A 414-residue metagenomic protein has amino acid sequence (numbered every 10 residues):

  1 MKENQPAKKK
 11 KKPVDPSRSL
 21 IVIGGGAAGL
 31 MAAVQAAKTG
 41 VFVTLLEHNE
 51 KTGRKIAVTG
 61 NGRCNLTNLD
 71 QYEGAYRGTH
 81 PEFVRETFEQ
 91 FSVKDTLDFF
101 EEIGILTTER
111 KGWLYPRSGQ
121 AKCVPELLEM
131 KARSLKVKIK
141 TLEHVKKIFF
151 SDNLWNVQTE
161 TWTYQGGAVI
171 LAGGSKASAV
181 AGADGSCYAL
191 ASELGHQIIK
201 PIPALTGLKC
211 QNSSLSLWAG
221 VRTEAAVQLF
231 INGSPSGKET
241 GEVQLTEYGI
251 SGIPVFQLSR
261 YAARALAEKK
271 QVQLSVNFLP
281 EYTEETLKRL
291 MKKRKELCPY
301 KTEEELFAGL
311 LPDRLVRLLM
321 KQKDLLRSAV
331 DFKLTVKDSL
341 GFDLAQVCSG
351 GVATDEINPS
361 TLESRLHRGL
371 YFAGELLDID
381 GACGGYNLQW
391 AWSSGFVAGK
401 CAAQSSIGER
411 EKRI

Functional and structural regions predicted by a protein language model:
R18-L45, A398-A403: N-terminal Rossmann-like FAD-binding beta1-loop-alpha1 element of flavoenzymes
I21-I23, L46, V145, Y164-A181 (+3 more regions): Short hydrophobic core segments
A37-N61: Glycine-rich FAD pyrophosphate-binding loop
E50-T52, A57-V58, L66-E73, L106 (+2 more regions): An anion/pyrophosphate-binding glycine-rich loop and adjacent beta-alpha core in soluble alpha-beta enzymes
N61-R110: Glycine-rich active-site loop/strand segments that organize a redox cofactor
Q90-A168: Feature captures the FAD/FMN-dependent oxidoreductase FAD-binding
T141, D313-D380: A glycine-rich dinucleotide-binding beta-alpha-beta segment and adjacent secondary-structure elements that constitute
A168-S214: Glycine-rich loop(s) and the adjacent beta-strand/alpha-helix scaffold that form part
